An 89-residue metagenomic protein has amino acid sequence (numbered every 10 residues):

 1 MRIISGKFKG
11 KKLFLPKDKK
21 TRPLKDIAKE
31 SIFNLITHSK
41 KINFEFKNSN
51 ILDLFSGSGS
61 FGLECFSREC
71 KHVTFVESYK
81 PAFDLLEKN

Functional and structural regions predicted by a protein language model:
M1-L63, S67-R68: S-adenosyl-L-methionine
H72-E77: Conserved SAM-binding motif I beta-strand of class I
P81: Conserved Rossmann-like nucleotide-cofactor binding loop
L86-E87: Conserved SAM-binding loop
